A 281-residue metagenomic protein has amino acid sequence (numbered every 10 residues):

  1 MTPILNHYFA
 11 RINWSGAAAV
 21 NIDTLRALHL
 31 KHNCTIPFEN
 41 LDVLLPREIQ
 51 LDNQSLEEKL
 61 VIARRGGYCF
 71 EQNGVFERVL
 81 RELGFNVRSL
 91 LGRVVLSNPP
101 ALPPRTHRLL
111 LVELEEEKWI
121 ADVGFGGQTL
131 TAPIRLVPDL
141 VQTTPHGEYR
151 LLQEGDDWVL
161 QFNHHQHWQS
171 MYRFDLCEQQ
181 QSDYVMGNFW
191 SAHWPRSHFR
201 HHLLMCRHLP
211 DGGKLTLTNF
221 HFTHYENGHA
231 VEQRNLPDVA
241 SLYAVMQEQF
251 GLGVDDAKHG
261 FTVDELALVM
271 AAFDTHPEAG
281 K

Functional and structural regions predicted by a protein language model:
M1-G66, R81-P104, F125-L140, T144-K281: Mixed-charge, low-complexity segments
Q72: Hydrophobic (often cysteine-bearing) scaffold residues that line and stabilize catalytic clefts of nucleotide/cofactor
F76-L80: Hydrophobic alpha-helical packing residues
R108-L111: Short beta-strand scaffold segments in enzyme catalytic cores
E115-W119: Active-site beta-strand-loop-beta-strand hairpin of nuclease catalytic cores that positions key catalytic residues
A121-V123: Beta-strand scaffold of nucleotide-dependent catalytic cores
